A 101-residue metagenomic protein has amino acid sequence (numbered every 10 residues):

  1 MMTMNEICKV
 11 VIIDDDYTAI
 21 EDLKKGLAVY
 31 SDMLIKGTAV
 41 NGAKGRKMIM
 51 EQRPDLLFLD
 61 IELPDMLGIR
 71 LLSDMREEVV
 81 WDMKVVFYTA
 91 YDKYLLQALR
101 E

Functional and structural regions predicted by a protein language model:
M1-K9: Non-catalytic signal-transmission and effector/linker regions of two-component phosphorelay proteins
N5, Y17-G37: Two-component/phosphorelay signaling modules centered on CheY-like receiver
E6, D32-L34, R53, W81-D82: Short loop/turn motifs at secondary-structure junctions
V10, I35-K36, V85: Hydrophobic/aromatic residues located in beta-strands of well-ordered beta-sheets within soluble catalytic
I13, A19-I20, P64: Extended hydrophobic secondary-structure segments
I13-D14, A39, L57: Conserved sequence signature across two-component system core domains
R46-E101: CheY-like receiver
